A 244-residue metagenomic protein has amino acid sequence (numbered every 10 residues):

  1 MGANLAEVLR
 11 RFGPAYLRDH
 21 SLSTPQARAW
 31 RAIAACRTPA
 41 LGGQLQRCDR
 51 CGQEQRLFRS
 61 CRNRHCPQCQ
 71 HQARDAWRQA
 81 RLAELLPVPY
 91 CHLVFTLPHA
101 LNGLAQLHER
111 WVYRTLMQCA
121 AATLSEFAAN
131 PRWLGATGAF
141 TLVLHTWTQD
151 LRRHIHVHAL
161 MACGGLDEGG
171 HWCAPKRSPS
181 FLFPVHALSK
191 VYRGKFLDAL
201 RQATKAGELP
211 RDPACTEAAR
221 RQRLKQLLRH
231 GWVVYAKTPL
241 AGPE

Functional and structural regions predicted by a protein language model:
M1-E244: Beta->alpha loop/short-helix hinge microenvironment recognizer with preference for catalytic Tyr/His contexts
